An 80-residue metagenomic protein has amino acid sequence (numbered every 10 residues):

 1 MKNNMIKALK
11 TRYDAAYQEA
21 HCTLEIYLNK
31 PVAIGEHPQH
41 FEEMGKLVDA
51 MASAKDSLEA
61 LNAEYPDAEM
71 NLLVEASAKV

Functional and structural regions predicted by a protein language model:
M1-V80: Extended, charge-rich alpha-helical interface modules
